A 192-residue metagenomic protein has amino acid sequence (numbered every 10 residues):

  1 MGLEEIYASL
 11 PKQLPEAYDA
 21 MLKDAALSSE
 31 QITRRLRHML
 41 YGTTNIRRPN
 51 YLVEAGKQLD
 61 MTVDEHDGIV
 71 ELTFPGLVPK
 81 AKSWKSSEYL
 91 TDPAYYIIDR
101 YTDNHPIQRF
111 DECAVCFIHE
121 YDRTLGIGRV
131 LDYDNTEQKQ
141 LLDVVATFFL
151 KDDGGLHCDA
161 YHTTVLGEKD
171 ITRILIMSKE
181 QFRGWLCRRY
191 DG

Functional and structural regions predicted by a protein language model:
M1-G42, D60, E65-V70: N-terminal targeting/trafficking signals and adjacent low-complexity tails
Y41-D60: Short, low-complexity, charged/polar segments at coil/turn and helix-coil boundaries
D60-V78, C116-Y121: Short amphipathic
T62-H66, H105-D111, L166: Short glycine/proline-enriched loop/turn "hinge" motifs that connect secondary-structure elements and lie
H66-I69, S83-E88: Long, charged, low-complexity intrinsically disordered regions
K85-T124: An N-terminal amphipathic alpha-helical segment
Y121-V165: Short, hydrophobic/π-rich interface segment
G154-G192: C-terminal edge-of-domain segments
